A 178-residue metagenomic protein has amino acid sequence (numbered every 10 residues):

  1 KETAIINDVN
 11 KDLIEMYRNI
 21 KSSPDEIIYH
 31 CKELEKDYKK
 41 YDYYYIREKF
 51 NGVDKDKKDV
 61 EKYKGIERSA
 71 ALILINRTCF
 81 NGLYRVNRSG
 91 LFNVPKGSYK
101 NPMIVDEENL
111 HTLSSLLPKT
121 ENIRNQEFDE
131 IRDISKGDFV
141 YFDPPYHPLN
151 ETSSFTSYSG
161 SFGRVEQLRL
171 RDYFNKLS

Functional and structural regions predicted by a protein language model:
E2-I5: Short beta-strand element of Class I
N10: Conserved SAM/SAH-binding beta-strand->alpha-helix loop
L13: Conserved short alpha-helix immediately C-terminal to the canonical SAM/SAH-binding motif I of Rossmann-like
Y17: Conserved SAM-binding loop
K21-F155, R169: SAM-dependent nucleic-acid methyltransferase catalytic core
S135, L177-S178: A structural signal for short coil/turn segments at secondary-structure junctions
T156-L177: Glycine-rich S-adenosyl-L-methionine
